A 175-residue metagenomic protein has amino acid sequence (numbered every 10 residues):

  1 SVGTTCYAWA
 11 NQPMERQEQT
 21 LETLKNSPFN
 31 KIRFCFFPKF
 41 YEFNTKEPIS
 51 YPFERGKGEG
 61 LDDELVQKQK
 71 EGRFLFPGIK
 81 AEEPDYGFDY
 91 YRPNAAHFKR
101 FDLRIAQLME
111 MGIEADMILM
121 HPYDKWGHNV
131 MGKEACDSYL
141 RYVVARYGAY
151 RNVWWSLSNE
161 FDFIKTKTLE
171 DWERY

Functional and structural regions predicted by a protein language model:
S1-Y175: Active-site mouth of glycoside hydrolases
